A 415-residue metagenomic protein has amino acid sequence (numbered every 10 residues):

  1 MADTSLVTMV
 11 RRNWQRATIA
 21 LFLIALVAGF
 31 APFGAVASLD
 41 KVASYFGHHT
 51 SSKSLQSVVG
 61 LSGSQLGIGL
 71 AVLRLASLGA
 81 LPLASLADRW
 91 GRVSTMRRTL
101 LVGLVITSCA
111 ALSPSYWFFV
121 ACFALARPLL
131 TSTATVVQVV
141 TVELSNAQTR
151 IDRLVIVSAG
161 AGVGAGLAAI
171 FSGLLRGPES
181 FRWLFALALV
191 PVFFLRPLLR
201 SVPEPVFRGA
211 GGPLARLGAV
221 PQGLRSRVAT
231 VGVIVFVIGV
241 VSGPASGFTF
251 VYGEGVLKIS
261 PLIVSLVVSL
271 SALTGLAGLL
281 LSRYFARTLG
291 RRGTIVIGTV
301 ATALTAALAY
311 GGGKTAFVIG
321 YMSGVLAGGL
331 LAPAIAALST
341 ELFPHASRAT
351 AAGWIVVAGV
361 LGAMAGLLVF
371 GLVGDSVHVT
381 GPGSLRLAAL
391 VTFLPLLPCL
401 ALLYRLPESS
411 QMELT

Functional and structural regions predicted by a protein language model:
A35-A37, R225-L279: Extracytoplasmic gate region of multi-pass secondary transporters
L39-G79, L262: Extracellular/periplasmic helix-loop-helix junction of adjacent transmembrane segments in MFS-like secondary
G60, G91, L112-W117, N146 (+1 more regions): Helix-breaking motifs and short loop linkers at transmembrane-helix boundaries and internal kinks in secondary membrane
I68-A84, S269-L281: Central cavity-lining transmembrane alpha-helices of secondary-active solute carriers, predominantly the Major
R89-L100, R287-T299: Cytoplasmic membrane-interface "Motif A"-like loop-to-helix N-cap segments of 12-TM Major Facilitator Superfamily
L101-P114, V300-G313: C-terminal ends and interior cores of transmembrane alpha-helices in multi-pass membrane transporters/permeases
C122-A159: Cytoplasmic helix-loop-helix junction between adjacent transmembrane helices in 12-TM secondary transporters
R150-R176, P191, V356-L367: Glycine-rich segments within core transmembrane alpha-helices of 12-TM secondary carriers
